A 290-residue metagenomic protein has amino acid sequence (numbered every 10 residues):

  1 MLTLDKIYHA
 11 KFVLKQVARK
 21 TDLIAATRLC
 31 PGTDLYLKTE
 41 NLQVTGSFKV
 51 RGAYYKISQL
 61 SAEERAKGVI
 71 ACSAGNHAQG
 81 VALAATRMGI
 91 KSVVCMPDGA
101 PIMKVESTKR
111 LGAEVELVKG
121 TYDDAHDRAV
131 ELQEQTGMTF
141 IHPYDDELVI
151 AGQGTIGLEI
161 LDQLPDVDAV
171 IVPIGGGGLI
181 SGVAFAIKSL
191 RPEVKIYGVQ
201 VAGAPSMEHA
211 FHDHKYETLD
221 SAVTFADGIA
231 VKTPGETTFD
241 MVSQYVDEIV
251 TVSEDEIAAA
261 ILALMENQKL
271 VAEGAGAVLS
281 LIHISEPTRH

Functional and structural regions predicted by a protein language model:
M1-S285, R289: PLP-dependent amino-acid enzyme catalytic core
